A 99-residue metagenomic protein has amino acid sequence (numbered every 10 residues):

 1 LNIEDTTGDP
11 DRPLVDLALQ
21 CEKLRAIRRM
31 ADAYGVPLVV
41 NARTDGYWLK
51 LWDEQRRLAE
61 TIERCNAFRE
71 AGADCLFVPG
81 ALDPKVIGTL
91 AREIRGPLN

Functional and structural regions predicted by a protein language model:
L1-L98: Alpha/beta enzyme core
